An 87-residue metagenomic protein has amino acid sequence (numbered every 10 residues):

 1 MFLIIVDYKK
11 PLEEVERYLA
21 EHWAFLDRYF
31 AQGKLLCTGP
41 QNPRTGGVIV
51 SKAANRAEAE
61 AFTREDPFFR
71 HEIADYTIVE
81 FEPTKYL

Functional and structural regions predicted by a protein language model:
M1-L87: Conserved, structured core segments of small domains
